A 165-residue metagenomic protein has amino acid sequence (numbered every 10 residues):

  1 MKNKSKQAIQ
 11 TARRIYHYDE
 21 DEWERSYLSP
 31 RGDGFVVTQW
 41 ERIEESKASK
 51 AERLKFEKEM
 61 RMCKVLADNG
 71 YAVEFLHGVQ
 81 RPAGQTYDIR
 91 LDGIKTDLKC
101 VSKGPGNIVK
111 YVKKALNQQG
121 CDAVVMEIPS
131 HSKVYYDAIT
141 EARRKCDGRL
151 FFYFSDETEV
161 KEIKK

Functional and structural regions predicted by a protein language model:
K2-E74, Q80, V101-K165: Metal-dependent nuclease catalytic core centered on acidic motifs
R81-Q85: Short acidic/glycine-enriched loop/turn segments that link adjacent beta-strands
I89-S102: Conserved catalytic cores of phosphodiester-cleaving nucleases, focusing on short active-site segments
